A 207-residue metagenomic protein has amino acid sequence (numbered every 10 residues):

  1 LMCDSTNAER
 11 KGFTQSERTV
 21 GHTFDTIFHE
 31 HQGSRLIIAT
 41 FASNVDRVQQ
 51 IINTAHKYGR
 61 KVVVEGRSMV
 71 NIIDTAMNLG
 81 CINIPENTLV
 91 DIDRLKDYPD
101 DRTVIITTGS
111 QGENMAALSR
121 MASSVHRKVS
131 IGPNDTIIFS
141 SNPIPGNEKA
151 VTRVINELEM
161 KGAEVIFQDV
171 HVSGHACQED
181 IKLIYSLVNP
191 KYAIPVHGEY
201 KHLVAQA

Functional and structural regions predicted by a protein language model:
L1-A207: Acidic/His-rich, metal-assisted hydrolase cores and their charged scaffolds
